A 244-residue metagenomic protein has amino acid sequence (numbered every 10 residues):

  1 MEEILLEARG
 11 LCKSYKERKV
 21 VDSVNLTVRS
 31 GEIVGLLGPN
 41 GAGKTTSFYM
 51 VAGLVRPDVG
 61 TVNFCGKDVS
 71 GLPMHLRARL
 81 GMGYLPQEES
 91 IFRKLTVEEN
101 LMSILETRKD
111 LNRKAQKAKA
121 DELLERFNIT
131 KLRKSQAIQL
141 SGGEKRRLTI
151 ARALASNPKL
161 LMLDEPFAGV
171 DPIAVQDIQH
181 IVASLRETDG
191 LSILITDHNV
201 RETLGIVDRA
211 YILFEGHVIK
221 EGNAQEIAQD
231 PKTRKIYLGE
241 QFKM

Functional and structural regions predicted by a protein language model:
L37-P39: The feature captures the beta-strand-to-loop junction immediately N-terminal to the Walker
G60-K67, L80: Conserved ABC transporter NBD signature motif
M102, R113-L132, H180-A183: Conserved ABC ATPase "signature" region
Q136-L140, E144: Conserved ABC ATPase signature
N157: Conserved catalytic motifs of ABC-family nucleotide-binding domains
L161-E165: Catalytic Walker B motif of ABC-type/P-loop ATPase nucleotide-binding domains
